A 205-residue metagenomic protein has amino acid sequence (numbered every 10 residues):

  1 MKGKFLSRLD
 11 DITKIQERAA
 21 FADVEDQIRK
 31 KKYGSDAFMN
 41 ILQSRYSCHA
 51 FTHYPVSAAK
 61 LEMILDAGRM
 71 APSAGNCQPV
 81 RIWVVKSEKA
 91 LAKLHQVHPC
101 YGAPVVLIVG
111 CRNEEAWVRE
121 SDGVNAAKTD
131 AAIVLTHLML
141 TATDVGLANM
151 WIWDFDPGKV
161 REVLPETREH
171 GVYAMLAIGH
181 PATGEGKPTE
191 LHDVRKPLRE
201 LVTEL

Functional and structural regions predicted by a protein language model:
K2-G34, S47-C48, T52-H53, A174-L205: C-terminal helix-cap and adjacent tail motif
I41-L42, D122: Binding-site signature for planar aromatic cofactors or substrates
R45, G146: Conserved G/P- and acidic residue-centered "switch" motifs that form tight phosphate/ATP-binding loops in soluble
K60-A131, E162: Glycine/small-residue-rich phosphate/adenosyl-binding loop
A103-V109, P165-P188: A glycine-rich helix N-cap at a beta->alpha junction
A126, L147-K159: GST superfamily/GST-like fold recognition
A131-M139: An amphipathic alpha-helical micro-motif enriched in hydrophobic residues with embedded/adjacent acidic residues
L140-D144: Short hydrophobic alpha-helices that are characteristic scaffold elements of the AMP-binding
